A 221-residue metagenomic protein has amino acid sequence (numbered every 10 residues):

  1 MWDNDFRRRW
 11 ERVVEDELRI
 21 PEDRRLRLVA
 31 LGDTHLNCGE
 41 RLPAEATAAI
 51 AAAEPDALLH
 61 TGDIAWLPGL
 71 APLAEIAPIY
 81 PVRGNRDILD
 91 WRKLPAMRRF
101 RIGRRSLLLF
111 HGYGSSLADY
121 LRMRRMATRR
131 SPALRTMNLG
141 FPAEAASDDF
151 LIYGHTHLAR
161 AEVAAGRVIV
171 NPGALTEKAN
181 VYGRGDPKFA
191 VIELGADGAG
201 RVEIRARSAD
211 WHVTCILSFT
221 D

Functional and structural regions predicted by a protein language model:
M1-I76, K93-A96, F219-D221: N-terminal active-site segment of His-dependent metallophosphoesterases
W2-R25, R99, G103, V170-D221: Binuclear metal-dependent phosphoesterase catalytic core
P21-R24, G112-M137, K178-A179: Active-site-proximal loop/helix segment associated with metal-binding centers of metalloenzymes
A30-G32, A57-D63, Y80-N85, L109-H111 (+2 more regions): Active-site neighborhood of phospho(di)ester-bond hydrolases with catalytic His/Asp-centered motifs
L36-G39, I64-G69, R86-R92, S115-Y120 (+2 more regions): Active-site environment of divalent metal-dependent phosphoester hydrolases
A71-L109, S115: Extended active-site neighborhood of metal-dependent phosphoesterases/phosphodiesterases
Y80, A127-G198, V202: Conserved beta-sheet core of the metallophosphoesterase superfamily
M97, M123-R124, A159: Anionic-ligand binding region
